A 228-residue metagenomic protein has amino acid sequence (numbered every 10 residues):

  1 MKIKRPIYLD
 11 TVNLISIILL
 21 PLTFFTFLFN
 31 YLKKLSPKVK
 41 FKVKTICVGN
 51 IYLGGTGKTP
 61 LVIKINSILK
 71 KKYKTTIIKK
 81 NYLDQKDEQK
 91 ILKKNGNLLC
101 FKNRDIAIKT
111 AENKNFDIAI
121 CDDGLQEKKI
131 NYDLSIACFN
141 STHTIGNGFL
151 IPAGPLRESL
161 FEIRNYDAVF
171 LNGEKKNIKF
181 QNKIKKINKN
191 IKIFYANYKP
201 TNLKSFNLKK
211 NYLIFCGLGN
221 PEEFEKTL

Functional and structural regions predicted by a protein language model:
M1-K44: A transmembrane-helix-recognition feature enriched in membrane-embedded lipid enzymes and envelope glyco-/phospholipid
L14-I18, V39-K42, L53, K70-Y132 (+1 more regions): ATP-dependent carboxylate-amine ligase catalytic core
F25, T59, L92, D122 (+3 more regions): Residue-level signal for inorganic ion chemistry
L28-K33, C100-N103, I118-D123, N147-L156 (+1 more regions): Short gly/ser/thr-rich secondary-structure transition/capping motifs
I46-S67: Glycine-rich phosphate-binding P-loop
V48-G49, I78, I214-F215: Short hydrophobic segments within beta-strands
N81-D84, E174-K175, L218: Residues in the short beta-alpha loop(s) of Rossmann-like NAD(P)-binding domains
E127-K209, L213-I214, E222-E225: Conserved catalytic-core segment of NTP-binding enzymes
